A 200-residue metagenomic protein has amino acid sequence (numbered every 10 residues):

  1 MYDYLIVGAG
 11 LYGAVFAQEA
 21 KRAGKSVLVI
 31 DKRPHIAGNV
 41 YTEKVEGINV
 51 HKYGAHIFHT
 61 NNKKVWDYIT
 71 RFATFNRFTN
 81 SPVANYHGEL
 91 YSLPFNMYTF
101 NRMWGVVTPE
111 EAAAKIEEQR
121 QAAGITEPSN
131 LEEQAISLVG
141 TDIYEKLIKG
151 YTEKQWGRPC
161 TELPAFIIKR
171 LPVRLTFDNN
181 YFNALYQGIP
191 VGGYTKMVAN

Functional and structural regions predicted by a protein language model:
Y2-V29: N-terminal Rossmann-like FAD-binding beta1-loop-alpha1 element of flavoenzymes
L11-Y12, P34-I36, Y98, E153-K154: Short, solvent-exposed loop/turn segments at secondary-structure junctions
A17, W66, V198-A199: Short amphipathic alpha-helical segments and helix-helix/interface helices
A17-E19, Y41-T42, T70-R71: Short amphipathic alpha-helical segments
K21-E46: Glycine-rich FAD pyrophosphate-binding loop
E46-A122: Dinucleotide-binding Rossmann-like beta1-alpha1 core, especially the glycine-rich loop that anchors the ADP
E89-Y91, Y98-N200: Active-site/ligand-binding neighborhood in enzyme catalytic cores
